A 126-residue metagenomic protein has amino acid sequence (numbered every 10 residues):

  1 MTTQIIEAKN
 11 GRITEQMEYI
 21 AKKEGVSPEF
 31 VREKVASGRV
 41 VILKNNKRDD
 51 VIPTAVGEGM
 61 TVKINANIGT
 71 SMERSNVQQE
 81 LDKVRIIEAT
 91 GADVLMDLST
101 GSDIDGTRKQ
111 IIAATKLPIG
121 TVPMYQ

Functional and structural regions predicted by a protein language model:
M1-Q4: Basic/polar N-terminal segments that are highly enriched at the extreme N-terminus, encompassing both cleavable
E7-T54: An N-cap/entry alpha-helix motif that binds or orients negatively charged groups
N10, T14, G25-E29, R74-L81 (+2 more regions): Electropositive phosphate-/nucleotide-binding environments in soluble metabolic enzymes
I20-K23, M60-L81, Y125-Q126: Active-site mouth loops of central-metabolism enzymes
V31-R39, L81-L98: Catalytic domains of carbohydrate-active enzymes, especially glycoside hydrolases
V35, I42-K44, D50-A66, I104-Q126: Alpha-helix-loop-beta-strand connector modules within alpha/beta enzyme cores
K63-S71, D93-S99, G120: Short glycine-rich or small-residue beta-strand-to-loop segments that form or flank ligand, phosphate, metal/Fe-S
Q79, G91-D93, T107, T115: Ligand-binding pocket scaffold of soluble enzyme catalytic domains
